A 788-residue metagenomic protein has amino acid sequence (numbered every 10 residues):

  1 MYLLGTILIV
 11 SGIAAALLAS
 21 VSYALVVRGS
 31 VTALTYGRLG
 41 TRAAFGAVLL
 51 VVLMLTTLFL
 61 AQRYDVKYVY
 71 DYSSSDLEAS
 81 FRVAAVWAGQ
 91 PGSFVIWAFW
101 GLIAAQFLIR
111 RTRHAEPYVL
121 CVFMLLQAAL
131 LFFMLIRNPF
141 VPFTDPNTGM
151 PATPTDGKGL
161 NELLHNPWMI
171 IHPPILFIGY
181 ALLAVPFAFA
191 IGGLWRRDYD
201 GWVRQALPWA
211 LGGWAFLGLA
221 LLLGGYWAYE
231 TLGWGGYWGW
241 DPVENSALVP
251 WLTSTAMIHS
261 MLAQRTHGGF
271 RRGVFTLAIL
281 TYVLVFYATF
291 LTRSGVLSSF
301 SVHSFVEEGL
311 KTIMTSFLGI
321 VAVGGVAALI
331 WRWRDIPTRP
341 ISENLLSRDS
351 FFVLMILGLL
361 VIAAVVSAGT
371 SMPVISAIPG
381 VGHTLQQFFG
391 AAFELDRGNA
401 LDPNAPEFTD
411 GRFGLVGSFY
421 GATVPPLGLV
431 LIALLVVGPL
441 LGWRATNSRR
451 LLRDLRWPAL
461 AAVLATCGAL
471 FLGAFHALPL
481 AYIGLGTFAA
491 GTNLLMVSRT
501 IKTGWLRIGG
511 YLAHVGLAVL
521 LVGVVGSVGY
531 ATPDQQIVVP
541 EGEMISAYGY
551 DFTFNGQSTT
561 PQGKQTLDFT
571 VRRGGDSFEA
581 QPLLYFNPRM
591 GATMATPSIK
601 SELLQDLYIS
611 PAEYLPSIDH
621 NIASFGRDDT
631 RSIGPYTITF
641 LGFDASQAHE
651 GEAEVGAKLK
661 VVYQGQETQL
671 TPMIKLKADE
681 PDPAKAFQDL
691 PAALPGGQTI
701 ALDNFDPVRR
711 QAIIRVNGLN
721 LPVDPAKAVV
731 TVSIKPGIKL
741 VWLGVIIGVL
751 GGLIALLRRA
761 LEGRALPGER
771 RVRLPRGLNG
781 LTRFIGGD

Functional and structural regions predicted by a protein language model:
M1-D788: Solvent-exposed, non-transmembrane regions of integral membrane proteins
